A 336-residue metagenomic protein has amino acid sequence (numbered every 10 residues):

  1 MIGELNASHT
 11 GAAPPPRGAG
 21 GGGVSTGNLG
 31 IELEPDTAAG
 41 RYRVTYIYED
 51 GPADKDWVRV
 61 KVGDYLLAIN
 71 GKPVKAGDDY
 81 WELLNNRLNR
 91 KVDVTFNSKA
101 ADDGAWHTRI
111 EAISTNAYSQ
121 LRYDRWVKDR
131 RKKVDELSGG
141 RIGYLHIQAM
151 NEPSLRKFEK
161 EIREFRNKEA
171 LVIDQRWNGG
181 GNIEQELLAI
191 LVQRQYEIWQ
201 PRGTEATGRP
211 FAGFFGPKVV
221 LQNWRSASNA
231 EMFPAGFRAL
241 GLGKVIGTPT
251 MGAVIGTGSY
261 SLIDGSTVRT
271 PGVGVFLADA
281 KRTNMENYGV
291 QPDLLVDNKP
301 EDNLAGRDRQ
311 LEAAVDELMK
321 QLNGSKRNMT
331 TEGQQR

Functional and structural regions predicted by a protein language model:
M1-N28, R87, N97-D103, E111-L121: Interdomain regulatory linker/hinge segments that flank or connect interaction modules in polarity/junction/synaptic
I2-G11, P35-A38, Y42, K326-M329 (+1 more regions): Terminal targeting/pro-maturation regions of precursor/exported proteins
T10-G20, R59, F96, Q200-E205 (+1 more regions): Short coil/turn segments at secondary-structure boundaries
G20-V24, E32-E34, R209, M285: Short Gly/Pro-enriched turn/cap motifs at secondary-structure boundaries
V24-A76, N151-E152, V273-V275: PDZ/PDZ-like domain segments forming the peptide/carboxylate-binding groove, activating on the N-terminal beta-strands
R43-P52, L67, G71-S266, K281 (+3 more regions): Cleft-lining beta-strand/loop regions that shape enzyme active-site pockets
A117, F276-E301: Active-site rim recognition segments
S266-V273: Shared catalytic-loop signature of beta/alpha-barrel
